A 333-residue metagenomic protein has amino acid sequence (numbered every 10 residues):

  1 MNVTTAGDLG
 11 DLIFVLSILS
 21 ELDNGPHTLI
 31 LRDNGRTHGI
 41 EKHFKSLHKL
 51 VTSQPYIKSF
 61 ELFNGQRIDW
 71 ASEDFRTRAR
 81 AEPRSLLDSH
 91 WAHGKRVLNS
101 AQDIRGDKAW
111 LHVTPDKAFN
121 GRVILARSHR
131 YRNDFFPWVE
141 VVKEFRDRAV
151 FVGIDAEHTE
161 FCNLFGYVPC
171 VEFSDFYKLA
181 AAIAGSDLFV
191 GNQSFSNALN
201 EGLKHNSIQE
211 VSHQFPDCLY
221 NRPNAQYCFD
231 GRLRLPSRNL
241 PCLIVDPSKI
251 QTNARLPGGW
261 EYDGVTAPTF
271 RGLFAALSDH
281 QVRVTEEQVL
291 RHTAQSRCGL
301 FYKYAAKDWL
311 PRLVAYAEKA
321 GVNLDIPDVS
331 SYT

Functional and structural regions predicted by a protein language model:
M1-T333: Catalytic machinery of carbohydrate-active enzymes, primarily nucleotide-sugar-dependent glycosyltransferases
